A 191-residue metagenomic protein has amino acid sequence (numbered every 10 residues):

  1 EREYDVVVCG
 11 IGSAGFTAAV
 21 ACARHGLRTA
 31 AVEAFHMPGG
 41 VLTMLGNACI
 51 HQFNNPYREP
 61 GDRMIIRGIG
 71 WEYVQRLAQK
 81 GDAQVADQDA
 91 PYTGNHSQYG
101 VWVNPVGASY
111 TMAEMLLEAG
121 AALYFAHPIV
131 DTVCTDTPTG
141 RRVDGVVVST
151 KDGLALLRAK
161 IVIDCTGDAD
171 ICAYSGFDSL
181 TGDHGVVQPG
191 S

Functional and structural regions predicted by a protein language model:
R2-G12, A30: Beta1/beta-strand and adjacent pyrophosphate-binding region of the FAD-binding site in flavoprotein oxidoreductases
R2-Y4, D152-I161: Core beta-strand elements of the Rossmann-like FAD/NAD(P) dinucleotide-binding domain in flavoenzyme oxidoreductases
V7-C9, A23, T135-T137: Membrane-embedded transmembrane-helix bundle of lipid-linked glycan/lipid transferases
C9, L157-G167: Short hydrophobic core segments
G15: N-terminal Rossmann-fold NAD(P) dinucleotide-binding loop
A21, L27-R28, A34-V133, R141 (+2 more regions): Conserved N-terminal/central alpha/beta ligand/cofactor-binding core
V133-L156: Conserved beta-strand-loop-beta-strand element in the redox core of flavoprotein oxidoreductases
D164-S191: Glycine-rich loop(s) and the adjacent beta-strand/alpha-helix scaffold that form part
